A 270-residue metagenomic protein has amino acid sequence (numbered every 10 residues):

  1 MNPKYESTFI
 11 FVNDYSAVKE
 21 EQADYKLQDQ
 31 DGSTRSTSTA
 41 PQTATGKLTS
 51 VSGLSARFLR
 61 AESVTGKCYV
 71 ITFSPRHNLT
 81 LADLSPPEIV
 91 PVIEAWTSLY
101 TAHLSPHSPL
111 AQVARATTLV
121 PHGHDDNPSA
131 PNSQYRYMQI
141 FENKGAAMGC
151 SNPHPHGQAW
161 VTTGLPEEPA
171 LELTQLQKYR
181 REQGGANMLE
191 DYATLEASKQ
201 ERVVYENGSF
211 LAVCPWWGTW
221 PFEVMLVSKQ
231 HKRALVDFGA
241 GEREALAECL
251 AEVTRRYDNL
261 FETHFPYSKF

Functional and structural regions predicted by a protein language model:
M1-F270: HIT superfamily nucleotide-processing domains
